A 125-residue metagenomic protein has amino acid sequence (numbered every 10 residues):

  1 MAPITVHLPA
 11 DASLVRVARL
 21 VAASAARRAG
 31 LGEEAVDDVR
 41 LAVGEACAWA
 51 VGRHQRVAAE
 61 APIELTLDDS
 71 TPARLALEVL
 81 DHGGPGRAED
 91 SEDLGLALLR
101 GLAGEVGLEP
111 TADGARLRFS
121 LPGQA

Functional and structural regions predicted by a protein language model:
M1-L41: Bergerat-fold GHKL ATPase/HATPase_c domain
M1-T5, W49-A125: Conserved beta-strand-loop-beta-strand hairpin that lines the nucleotide-binding pocket of ATP/GTP-utilizing enzymes
A26, G44-C47, G83: Residue-level detector of secondary-structure transition/capping positions
E33-A58: Conserved ATP-binding N-box helix of the HATPase_c
